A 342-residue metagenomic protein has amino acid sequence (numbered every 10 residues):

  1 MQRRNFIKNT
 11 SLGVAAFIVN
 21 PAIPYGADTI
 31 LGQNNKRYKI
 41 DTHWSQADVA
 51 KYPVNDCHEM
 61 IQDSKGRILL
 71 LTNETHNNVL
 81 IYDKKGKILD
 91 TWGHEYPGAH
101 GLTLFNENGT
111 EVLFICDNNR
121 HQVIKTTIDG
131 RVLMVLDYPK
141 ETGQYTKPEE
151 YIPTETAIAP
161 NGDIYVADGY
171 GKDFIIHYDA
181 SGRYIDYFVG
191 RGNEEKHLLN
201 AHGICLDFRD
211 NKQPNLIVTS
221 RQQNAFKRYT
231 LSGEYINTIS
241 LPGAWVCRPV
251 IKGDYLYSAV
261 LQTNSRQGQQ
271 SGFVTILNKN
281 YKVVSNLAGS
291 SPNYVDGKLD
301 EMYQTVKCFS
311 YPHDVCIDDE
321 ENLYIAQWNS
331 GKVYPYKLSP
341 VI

Functional and structural regions predicted by a protein language model:
N5-G26: N-terminal export signals
Y25-T42: Blade/loop signatures of beta-propeller domains
T42-K51, M134-K147, I185-K196, V284-T305: Surface-exposed loop and turn segments in beta-propeller and other repeat-based domains that flank or scaffold
K51-K65, E95-G109, E141-D163, N193-N215 (+4 more regions): Beta-rich, blade/repeat-based domains predominating in secreted/periplasmic proteins but also intracellular
N77-L80, K84-E107: Blade-loop segments of beta-propeller domains
C116-P160: Asp-box/WD-like beta-propeller blade repeats and closely related beta-sheet repeat scaffolds
A244-S290: Loop/turn-rich, solvent-exposed surfaces of beta-rich toroidal or solenoidal domains
Y311-I342: Blade-level signature of beta-propeller repeat domains, shared across WD40, Kelch, NHL, RCC1 and BNR/Asp-box propellers
